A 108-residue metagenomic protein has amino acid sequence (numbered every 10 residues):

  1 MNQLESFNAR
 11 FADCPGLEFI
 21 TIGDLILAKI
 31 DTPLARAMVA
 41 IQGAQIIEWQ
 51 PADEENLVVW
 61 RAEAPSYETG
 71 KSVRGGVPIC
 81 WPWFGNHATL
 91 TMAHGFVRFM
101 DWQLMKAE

Functional and structural regions predicted by a protein language model:
M1-E108: Surface-exposed acidic/polar loop and edge beta-strand patches at domain peripheries
